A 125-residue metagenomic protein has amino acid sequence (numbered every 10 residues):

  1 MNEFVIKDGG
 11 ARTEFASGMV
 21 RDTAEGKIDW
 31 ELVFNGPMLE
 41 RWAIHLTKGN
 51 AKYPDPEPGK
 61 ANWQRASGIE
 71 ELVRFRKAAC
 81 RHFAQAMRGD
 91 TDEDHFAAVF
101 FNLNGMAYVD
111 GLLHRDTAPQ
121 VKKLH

Functional and structural regions predicted by a protein language model:
M1-H125: Intrinsically disordered, low-complexity regulatory regions that flank transcription factor DNA-binding cores
